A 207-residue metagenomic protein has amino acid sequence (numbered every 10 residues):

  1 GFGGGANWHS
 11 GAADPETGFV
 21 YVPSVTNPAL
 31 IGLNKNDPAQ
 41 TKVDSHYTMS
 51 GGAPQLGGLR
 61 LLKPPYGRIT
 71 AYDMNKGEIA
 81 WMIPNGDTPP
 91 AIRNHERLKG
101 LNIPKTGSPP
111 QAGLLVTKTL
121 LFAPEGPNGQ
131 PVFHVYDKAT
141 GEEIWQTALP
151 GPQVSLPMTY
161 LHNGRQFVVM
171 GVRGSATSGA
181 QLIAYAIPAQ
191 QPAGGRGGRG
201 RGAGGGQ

Functional and structural regions predicted by a protein language model:
G1-Q207: A fold-level detector for beta-propeller and closely related beta-sheet-rich head/sensor domains
